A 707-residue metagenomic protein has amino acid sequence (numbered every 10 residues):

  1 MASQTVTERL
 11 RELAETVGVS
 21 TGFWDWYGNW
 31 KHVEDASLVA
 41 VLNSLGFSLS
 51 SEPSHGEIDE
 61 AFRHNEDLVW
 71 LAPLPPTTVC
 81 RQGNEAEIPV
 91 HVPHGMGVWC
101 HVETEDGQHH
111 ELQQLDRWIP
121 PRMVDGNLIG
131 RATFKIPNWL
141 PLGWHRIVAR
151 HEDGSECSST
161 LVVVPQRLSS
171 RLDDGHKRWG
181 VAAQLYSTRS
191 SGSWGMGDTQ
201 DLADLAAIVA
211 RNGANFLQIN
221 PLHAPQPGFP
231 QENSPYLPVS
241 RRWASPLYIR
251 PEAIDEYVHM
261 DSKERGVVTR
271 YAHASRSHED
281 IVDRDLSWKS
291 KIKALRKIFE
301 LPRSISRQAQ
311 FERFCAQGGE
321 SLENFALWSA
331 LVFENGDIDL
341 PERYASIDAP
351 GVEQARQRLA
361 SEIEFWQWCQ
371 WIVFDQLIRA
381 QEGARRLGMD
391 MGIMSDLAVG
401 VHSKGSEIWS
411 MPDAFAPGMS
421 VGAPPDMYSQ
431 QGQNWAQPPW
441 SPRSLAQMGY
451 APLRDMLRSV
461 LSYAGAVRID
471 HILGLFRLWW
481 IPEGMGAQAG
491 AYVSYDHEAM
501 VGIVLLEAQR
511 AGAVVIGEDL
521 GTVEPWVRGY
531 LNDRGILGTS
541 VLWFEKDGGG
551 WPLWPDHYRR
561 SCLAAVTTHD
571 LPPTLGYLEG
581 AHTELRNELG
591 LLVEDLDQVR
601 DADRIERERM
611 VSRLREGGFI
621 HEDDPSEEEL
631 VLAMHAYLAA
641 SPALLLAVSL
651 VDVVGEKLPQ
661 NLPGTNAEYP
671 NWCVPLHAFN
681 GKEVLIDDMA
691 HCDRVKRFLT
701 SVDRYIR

Functional and structural regions predicted by a protein language model:
M1-S48: Basic helix-extension-helix modules of the SAP/HeH family
W24, R171, S191, H402-S403 (+3 more regions): Short helix/loop capping segments that flank catalytic or ligand/cofactor-binding pockets
N43-G83, E87-Q114, W118-R150, V163-M411: Acidic/aromatic-lined carbohydrate-recognition and catalytic surfaces of CAZymes acting on diverse glycans
E152-S158: Short acidic/polar inter-strand loop motif in beta-rich domains
R211, R343, H621-E622, F698-R707: Domain-scale activation on soluble regions of proteins
G228-F374, G400-A647, V651-D652, A667-E668 (+1 more regions): Alpha-amylase-like alpha-glycosidases and glucanotransferases acting on alpha-linked glucans and related
G655-R707: Structured C-terminal cap/extension of enzyme domains
